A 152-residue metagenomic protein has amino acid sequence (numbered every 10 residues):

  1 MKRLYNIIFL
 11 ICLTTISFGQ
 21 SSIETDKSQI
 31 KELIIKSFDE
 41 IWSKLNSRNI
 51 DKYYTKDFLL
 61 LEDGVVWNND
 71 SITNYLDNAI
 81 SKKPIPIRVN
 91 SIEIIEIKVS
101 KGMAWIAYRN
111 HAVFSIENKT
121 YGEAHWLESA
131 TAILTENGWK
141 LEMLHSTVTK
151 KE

Functional and structural regions predicted by a protein language model:
M1-T25: Bacterial Sec-dependent N-terminal signal peptides
F18-R48, K52-K56, G102: Short, low-complexity N-terminal intrinsically disordered segments enriched in polar/charged residues
D26, G64, E117-Y121: Short, solvent-exposed loop/turn segments at secondary-structure boundaries
S47-V99, G122-E123: A solvent-exposed, acidic/Ser-Thr-rich amphipathic alpha-helical stretch
G64-V65, R109-A112, H145: A mature extracytoplasmic/lumenal domain signature
I97-A104, K119, A132-K140: A short, structured loop/turn motif at beta-sheet edges
K101-F114: A short hydrophobic beta-strand element
H125-E152: Short beta-strand edge/turn micro-motifs at domain boundaries
